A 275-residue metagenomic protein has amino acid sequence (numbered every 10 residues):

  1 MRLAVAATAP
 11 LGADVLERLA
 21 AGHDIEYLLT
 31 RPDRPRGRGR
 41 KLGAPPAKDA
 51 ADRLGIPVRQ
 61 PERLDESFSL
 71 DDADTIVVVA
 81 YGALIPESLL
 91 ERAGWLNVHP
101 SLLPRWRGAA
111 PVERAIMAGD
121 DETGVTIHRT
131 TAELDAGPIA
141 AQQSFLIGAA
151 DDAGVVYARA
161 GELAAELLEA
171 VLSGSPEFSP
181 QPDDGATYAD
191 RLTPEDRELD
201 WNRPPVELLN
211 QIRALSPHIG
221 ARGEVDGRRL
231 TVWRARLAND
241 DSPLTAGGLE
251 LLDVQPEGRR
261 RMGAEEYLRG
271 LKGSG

Functional and structural regions predicted by a protein language model:
M1-R38: N-terminal Rossmann-like dinucleotide-binding module
I25, P57-R59, W95: Hydrophobic beta-strand scaffold residues
R34-D52: N-terminal beta-loop-helix "entrance" segment that forms/cooperates in small-molecule cofactor or anionic ligand
R40-K41, P45, L64-D65, V78-V79: Core alpha/beta nucleotide-donor-binding catalytic domains of modification enzymes
D65-D72: Short amphipathic alpha-helix with an adjacent loop that forms part of the alpha/beta core around
T75-Y188: Donor/substrate-binding cores of folate-linked one-carbon enzymes
D190-R203: Acyl-group handling in specialized metabolite and lipid biosynthesis
W201-G275: An anion-binding loop in the catalytic cleft
